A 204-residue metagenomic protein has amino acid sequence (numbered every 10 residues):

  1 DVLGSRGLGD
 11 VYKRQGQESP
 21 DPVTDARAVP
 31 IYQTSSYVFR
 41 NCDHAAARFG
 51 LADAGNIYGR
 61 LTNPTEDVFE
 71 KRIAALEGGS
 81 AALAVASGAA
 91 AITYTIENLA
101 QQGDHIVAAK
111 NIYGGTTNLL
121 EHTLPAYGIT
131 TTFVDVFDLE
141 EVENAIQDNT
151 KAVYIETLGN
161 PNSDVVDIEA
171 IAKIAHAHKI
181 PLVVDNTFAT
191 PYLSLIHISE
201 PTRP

Functional and structural regions predicted by a protein language model:
D1-Y12, H197-P204: Single conserved hydrophobic/aromatic residue that forms the stacking wall/gate of nucleotide- or nucleobase-binding
V2, G7, R14, V23 (+3 more regions): Short glycine/serine/threonine-biased micro-segments
G4, R27, G78, Q102 (+1 more regions): Residue-level preference for short coil/turn positions at secondary-structure junctions
S5, D10-N63, K71: N-terminal "arm"/small-domain region of PLP-dependent enzymes with the aminotransferase-like
G7-L8, F69, T116, Y192: Activation loop
P20, A82-S199: Conserved PLP-enzyme active-site core in the AAT-like
S36-V38, V136-D138, R203: Residues that form or immediately flank small-molecule/cofactor binding pockets and catalytic motifs
D43-A90, G115-H122: Conserved N-terminal alpha-helix of the aminotransferase class I/II PLP-enzyme fold
